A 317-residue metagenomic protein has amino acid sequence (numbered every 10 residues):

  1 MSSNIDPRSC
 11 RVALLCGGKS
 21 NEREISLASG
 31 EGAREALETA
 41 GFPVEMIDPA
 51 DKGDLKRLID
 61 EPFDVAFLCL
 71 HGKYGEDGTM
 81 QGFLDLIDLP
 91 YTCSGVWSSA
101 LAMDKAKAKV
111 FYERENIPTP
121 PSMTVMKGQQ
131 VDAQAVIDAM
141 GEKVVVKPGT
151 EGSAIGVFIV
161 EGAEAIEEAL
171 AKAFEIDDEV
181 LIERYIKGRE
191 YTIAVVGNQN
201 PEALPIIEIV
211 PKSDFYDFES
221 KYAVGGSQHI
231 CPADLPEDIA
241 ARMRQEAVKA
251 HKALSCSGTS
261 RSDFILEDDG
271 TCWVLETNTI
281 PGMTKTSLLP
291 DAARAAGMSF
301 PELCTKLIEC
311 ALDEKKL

Functional and structural regions predicted by a protein language model:
M1-C16, V44, K56-I59, L101-R189: Active-site nucleotide/adenylate-binding loops and adjacent lid/helix of ATP-dependent enzymes
M1-M103, K107, M126-A135, E309-L317: ATP-binding N-terminal substructure of ATP-dependent carboxylate-amine bond-forming enzymes
L14, E161-Q245, L266-W273: Phosphate-binding site of ATP-dependent enzymes
G72, A154, K212, N278-A292: Glycine-rich phosphate/pyrophosphate-binding beta-alpha loops
G78-D85, Y216-A223, T279: Short, flexible, mixed-charge acidic loops at enzyme active sites
R184, V195, H251-M283, A293: Conserved metal-phosphate-binding beta-hairpin within the catalytic cores of diverse ATP-dependent phosphoryl-transfer
E208-S260, D291-L317: Active-site "cap" helix and flanking loop/linker of ATP-utilizing ligase/carboxylase catalytic domains
